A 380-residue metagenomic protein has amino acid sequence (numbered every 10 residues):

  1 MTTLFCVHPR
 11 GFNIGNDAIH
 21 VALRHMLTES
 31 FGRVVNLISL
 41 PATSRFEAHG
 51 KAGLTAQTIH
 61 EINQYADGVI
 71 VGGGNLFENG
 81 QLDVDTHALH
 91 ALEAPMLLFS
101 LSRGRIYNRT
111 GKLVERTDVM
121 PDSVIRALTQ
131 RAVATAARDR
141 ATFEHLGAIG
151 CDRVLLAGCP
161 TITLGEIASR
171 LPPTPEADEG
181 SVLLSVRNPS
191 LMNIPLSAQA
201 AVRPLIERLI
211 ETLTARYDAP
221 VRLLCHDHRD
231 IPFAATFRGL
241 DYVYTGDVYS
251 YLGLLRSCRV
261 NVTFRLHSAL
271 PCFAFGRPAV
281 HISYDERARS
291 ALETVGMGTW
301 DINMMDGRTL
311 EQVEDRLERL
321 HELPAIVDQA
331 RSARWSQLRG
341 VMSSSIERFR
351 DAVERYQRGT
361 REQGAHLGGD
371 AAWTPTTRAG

Functional and structural regions predicted by a protein language model:
M1-G380: Active-site anion-handling motifs in enzyme catalytic cores
